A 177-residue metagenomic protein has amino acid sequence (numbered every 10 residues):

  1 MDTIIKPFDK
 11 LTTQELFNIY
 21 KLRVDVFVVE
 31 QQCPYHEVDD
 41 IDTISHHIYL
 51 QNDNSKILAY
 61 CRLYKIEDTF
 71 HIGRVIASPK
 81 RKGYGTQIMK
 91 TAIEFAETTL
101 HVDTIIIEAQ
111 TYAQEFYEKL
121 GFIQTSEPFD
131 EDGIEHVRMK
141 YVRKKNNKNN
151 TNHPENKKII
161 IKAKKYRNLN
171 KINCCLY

Functional and structural regions predicted by a protein language model:
M1-D42, H47, N52-I57, Y166: Short amphipathic alpha-helix that is part of the acyltransferase structural core
D42-I44, D68, E131-E135: Short acidic/glycine-enriched loop/turn segments that link adjacent beta-strands
Y49, K56-Y64, T69-I76: Conserved beta-strand in the GNAT
H71, I76, I106-E108, R138-K140: Conserved beta-strand segments that form the floor/walls of ligand-binding pockets within enzyme and binding domains
A77, K82-E94: Conserved acetyl-CoA-binding loop-helix of GNAT-fold acetyltransferases
A96-Q110: Conserved GNAT acetyl-CoA-binding A-motif
I106, E118, I123-R138: Conserved catalytic-core motifs of GNAT/GCN5-like acyltransferases
Q110, D130-Y177: C-terminal "cap" of GNAT-fold acetyltransferases
